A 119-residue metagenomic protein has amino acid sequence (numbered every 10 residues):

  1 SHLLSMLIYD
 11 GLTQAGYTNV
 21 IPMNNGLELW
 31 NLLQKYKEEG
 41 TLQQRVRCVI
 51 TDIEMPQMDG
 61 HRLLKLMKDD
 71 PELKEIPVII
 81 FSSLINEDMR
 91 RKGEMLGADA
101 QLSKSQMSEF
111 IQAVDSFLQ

Functional and structural regions predicted by a protein language model:
S1-L7: Short acidic/polar segment at the start of the alpha1 helix of CheY-like receiver
Y9, P22-C48: Acidic, metal-coordinating helix/loop segments flanking the phosphotransfer/catalytic sites of two-component signaling
E28, S105-S116: C-terminal output helix
T51-D52: Active-site T/S-Asp motif of two-component receiver
M55: Receiver (REC) domain active-site loop signature in two-component systems and cognate sites in sensor histidine kinases
